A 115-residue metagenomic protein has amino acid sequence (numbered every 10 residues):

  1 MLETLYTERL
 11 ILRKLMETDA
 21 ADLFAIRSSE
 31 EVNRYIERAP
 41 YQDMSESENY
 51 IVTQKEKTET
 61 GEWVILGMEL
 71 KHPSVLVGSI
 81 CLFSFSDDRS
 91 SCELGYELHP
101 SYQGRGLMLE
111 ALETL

Functional and structural regions predicted by a protein language model:
M1-S101, T114: GNAT-family acyltransferases
G104-L109: Glycine-rich acyl-CoA binding loop
